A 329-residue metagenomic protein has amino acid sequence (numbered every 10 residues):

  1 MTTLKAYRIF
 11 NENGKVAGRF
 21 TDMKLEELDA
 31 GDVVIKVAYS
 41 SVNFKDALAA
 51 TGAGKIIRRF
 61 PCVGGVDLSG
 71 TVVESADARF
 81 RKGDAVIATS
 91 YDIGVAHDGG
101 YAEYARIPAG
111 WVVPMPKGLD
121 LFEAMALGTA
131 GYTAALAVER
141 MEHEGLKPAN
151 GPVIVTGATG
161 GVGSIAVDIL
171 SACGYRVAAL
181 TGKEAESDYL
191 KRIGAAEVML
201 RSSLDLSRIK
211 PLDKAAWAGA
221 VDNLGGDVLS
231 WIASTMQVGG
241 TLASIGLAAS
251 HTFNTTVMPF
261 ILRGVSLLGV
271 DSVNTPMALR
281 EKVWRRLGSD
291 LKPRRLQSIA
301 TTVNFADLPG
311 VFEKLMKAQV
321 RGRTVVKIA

Functional and structural regions predicted by a protein language model:
T2, A278-A329: C-terminal hydrophobic helical "lid"/dimerization subdomain of Rossmann-like NAD(P)H-dependent oxidoreductases
E26-V42, A53-I93: Glycine-rich beta-strand-centered segment in the early N-terminal region that forms part of a ligand/cofactor-binding
D84-A85, Y104, P152, A172 (+1 more regions): Residue-level marker of beta-strand positions
I87, A218-V221, A243: N-terminal Rossmann-like NAD(P) cofactor-binding module of classical short-chain dehydrogenase/reductase
T89-I154: NAD(P)H dinucleotide-binding glycine-rich loop of Rossmann-like/cofactor-binding domains, especially the beta1-alpha1
G131-Y132, G157-S164, G225: Glycine-rich NAD(P) Rossmann-fold beta1-alpha1 loop
S171-V228: Adenosine-nucleotide cofactor-binding segment
D227-P293, I328: Glycine-rich phosphate-binding loop and adjacent beta-alpha segment of Rossmann(oid) nucleotide-cofactor-binding
